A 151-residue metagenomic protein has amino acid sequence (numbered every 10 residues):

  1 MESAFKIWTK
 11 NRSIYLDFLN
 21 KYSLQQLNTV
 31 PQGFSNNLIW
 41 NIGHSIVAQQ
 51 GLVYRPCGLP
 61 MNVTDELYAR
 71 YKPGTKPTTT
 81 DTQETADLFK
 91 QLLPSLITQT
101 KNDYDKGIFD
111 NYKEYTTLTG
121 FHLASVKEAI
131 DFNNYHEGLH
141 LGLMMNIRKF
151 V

Functional and structural regions predicted by a protein language model:
M1-E2: Absolute protein N-terminus
F5-T9, L16, Q26-P73, Y115-V151: Short, contiguous alpha-helical
W8, R12-Y15, L19, L93 (+1 more regions): Hydrophobic alpha-helical core bundles mediating ligand binding, dimerization, or RNAP-core interactions
K21-L24, L93-I97, E137, L141: A general secondary-structure boundary signal
K21-N28, N102-K113, K149-V151: Surface-exposed helix-capping loop/turn segments at secondary-structure junctions
T75-Y112, E128-N133: Acidic/histidine-rich alpha-helical segments that form the ligand environment of transition-metal centers
